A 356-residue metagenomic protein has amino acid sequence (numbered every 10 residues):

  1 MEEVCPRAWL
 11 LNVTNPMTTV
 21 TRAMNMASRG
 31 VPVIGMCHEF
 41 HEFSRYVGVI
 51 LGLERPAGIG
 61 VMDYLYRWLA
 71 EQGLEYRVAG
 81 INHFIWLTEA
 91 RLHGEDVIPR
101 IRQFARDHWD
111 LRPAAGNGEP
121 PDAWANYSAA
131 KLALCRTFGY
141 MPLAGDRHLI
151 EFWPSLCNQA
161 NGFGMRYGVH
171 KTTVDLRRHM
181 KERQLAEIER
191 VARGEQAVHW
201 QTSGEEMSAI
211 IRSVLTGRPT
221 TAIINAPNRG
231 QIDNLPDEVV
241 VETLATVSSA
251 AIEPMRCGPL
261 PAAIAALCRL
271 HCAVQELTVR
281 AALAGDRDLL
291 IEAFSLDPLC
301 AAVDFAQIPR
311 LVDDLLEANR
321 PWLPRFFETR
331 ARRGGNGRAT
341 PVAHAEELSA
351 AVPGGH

Functional and structural regions predicted by a protein language model:
M1-M26, P32-H38, S44: Rossmann-like NAD(P)(H) cofactor-binding subdomain of soluble oxidoreductases
G30-V33, E54-P56: Structural alpha-beta junctions
H41-G52: Short, flexible loop segments at boundaries between secondary-structure elements
G52-G355: Long, compositionally biased stretches enriched for glycine and/or charged residues
